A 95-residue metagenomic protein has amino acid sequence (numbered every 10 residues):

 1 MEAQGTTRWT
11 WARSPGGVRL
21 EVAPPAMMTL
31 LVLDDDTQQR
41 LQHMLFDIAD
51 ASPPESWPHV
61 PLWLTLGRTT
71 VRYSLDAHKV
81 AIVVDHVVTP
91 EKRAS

Functional and structural regions predicted by a protein language model:
M1-P15, Q39, H43, T65-S95: Enriched for short, Lys/Arg-rich terminal
W11-P15, R19, D47, P54: Membrane-targeting and insertion segments and their boundary/processing signals
G17-L30: N-terminal acidic leader/helix
M28-Q39: Surface-exposed, Lys/Arg-rich phosphate-binding patches that contact polyanionic backbones
Q39-L66: A short, surface-exposed loop/turn module that caps and links secondary-structure elements
